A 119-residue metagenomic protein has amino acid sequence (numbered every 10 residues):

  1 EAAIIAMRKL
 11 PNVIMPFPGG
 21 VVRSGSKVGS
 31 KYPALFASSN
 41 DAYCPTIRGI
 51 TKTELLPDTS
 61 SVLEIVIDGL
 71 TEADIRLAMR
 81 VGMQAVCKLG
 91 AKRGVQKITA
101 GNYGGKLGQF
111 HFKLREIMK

Functional and structural regions predicted by a protein language model:
E1-E64, D68-F112, E116-K119: Conserved mixed alpha/beta catalytic, RNA-binding, or beta-rich assembly cores of soluble enzyme, regulatory
